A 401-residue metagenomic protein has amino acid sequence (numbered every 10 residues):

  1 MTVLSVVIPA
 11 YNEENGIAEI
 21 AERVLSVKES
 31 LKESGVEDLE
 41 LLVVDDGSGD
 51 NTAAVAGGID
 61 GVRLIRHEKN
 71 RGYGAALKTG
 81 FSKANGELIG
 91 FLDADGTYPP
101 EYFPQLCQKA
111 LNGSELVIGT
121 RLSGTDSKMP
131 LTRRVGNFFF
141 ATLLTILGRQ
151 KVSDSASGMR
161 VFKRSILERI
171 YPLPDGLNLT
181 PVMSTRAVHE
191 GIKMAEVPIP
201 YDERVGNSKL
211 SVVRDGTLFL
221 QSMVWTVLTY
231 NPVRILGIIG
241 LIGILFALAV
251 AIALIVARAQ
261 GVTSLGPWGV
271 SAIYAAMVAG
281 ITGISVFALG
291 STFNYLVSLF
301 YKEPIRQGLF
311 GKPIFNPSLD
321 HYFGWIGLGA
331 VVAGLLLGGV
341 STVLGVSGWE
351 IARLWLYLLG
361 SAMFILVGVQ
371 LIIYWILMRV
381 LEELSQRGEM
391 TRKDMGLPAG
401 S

Functional and structural regions predicted by a protein language model:
M1-S26, V36: N-proximal low-complexity "stem/linker" segments adjacent to membrane-targeting elements
V3-S5, E40, V182: Cell-envelope/extracellular polymer assembly enzymes that use nucleotide-activated donors
V6, V24, G80, D95 (+7 more regions): Residue-level signature of catalytic and energy-coupling elements of molecular machines, predominantly ATP/GTP-dependent
E13-G16, S48, P99: Donor nucleotide-sugar binding loop of glycosyltransferases
A21, K32-G47, I65-R66: Short beta-strand/loop segment that forms part of the nucleotide-sugar
L42-A53, G96: A conserved acidic beta->alpha catalytic loop
R63-K83, L88-F91, T97-L177, P181 (+1 more regions): Acceptor/aglycone-binding surface of glycosyltransferases and processive sugar-polymer synthases
N178-S401: Hydrophobic helical membrane-anchoring modules
